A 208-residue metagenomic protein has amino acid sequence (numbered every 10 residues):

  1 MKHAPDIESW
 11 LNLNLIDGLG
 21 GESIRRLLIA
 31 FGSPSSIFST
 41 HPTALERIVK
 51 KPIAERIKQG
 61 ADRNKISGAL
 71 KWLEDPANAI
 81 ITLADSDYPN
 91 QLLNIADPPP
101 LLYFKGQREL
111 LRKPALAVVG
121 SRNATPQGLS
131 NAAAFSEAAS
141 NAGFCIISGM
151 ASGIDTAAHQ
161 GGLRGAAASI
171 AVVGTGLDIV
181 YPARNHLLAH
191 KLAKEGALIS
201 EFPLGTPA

Functional and structural regions predicted by a protein language model:
M1-D6, L83-A208: Glycine-biased, small-residue-rich flexible motifs in mid-sequence functional cores and linkers
M1-S86: Short, small/acidic-rich helices and loops at N termini and domain boundaries of DNA replication/processing enzymes
